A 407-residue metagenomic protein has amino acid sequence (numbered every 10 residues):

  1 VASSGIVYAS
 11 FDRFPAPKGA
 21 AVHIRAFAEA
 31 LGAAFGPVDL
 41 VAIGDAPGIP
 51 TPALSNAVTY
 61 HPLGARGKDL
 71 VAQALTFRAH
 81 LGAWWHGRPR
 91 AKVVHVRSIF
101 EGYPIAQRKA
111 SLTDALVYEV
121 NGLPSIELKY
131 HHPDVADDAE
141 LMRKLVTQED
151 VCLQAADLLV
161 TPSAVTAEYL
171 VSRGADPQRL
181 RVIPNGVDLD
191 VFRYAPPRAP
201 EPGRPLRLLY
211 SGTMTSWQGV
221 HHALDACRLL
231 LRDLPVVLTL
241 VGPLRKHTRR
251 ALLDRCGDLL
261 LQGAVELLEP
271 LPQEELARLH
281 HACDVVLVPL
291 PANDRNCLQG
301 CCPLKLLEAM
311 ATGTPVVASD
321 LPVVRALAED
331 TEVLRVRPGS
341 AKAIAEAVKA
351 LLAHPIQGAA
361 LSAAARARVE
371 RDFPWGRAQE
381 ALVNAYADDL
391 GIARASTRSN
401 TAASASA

Functional and structural regions predicted by a protein language model:
V7-A9, P200-R228, T239: Conserved donor-binding/catalytic core segment of Leloir-type glycosyltransferases
G44-A46, V237-L253: Glycosyltransferase donor-sugar binding loop
L81-H86, Y103, Q107, Y118 (+2 more regions): Membrane-proximal helix-turn-helix segments that form the acceptor-binding/catalytic region of lipid-linked
D157, H280-Q299, T314: Acidic donor-binding loop of glycosyltransferase active sites
V165, G186: Carbohydrate-associated surface elements
V171, V187-R204, G219: Acidic anion/phosphate-binding donor-loop and adjacent secondary structure in glycosyltransferase catalytic cores
G242, R250-A277: Nucleotide-activated donor-binding/catalytic signature segment of Leloir-type glycosyltransferases, i.e., the conserved
L306, D330-A341, A350-I356: Conserved acidic donor-binding segment of nucleotide-sugar-dependent glycosyltransferases
